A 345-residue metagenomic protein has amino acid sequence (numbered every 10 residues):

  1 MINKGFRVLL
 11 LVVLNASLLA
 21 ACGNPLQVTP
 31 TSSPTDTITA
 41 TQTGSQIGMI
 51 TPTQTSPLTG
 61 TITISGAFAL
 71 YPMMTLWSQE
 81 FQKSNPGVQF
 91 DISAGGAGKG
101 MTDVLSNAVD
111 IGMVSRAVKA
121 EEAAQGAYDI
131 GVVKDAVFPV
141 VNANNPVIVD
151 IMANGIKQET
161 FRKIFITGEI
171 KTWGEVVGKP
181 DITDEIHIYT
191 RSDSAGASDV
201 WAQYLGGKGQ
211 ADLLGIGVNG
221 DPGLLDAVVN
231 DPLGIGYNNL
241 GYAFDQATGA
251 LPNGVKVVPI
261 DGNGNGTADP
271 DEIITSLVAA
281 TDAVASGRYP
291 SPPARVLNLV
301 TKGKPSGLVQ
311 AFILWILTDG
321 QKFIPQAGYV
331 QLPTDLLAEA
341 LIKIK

Functional and structural regions predicted by a protein language model:
M1-L9: Bacterial N-terminal signal peptides that target proteins for export
L18-A21: C-terminal motif of bacterial Sec signal peptides marking the signal peptidase cleavage site
G23-L105, V114-V118, A123, Y128-D135 (+1 more regions): Exported/periplasmic ABC-transporter solute-binding proteins
A108: Conserved functional loop/turn residues at catalytic and ligand-binding sites
